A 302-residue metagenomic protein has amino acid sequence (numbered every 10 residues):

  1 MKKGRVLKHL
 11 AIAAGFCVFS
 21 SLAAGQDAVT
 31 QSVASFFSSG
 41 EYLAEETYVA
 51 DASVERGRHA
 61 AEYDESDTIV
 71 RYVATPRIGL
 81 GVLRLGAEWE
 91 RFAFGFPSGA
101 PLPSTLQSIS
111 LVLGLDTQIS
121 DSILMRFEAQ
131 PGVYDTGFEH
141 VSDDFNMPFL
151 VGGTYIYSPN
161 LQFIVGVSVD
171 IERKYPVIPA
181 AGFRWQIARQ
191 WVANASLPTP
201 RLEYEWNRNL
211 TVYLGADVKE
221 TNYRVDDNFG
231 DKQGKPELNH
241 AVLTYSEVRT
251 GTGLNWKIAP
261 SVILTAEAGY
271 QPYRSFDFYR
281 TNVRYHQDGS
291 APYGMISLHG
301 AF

Functional and structural regions predicted by a protein language model:
Q26-S122, Q130-E139, N146, V242-S246 (+1 more regions): Transmembrane beta-barrel domains of bacterial outer-membrane proteins
G40-A52, L85-R91, F127-V133, V165-V169 (+4 more regions): Transmembrane beta-barrel strands of outer-membrane/channel proteins
H59-Y63, P103-T105, G137-D144, S168-V177 (+1 more regions): Solvent-exposed loop/turn segments connecting transmembrane beta-strands in outer-membrane beta-barrel proteins
D64-Y72, Q107-L113, A129-V133, M147-V151 (+5 more regions): Hydrophobic, lipid-facing positions within transmembrane beta-strands of outer-membrane proteins
Y72-I78, L115-T117, Y155, V169 (+7 more regions): Residue-level signature of outer-membrane beta-barrel architecture
I78-R84, D121-F127, P159-V165, Q190-A193 (+3 more regions): Repeated loop/turn-to-beta-strand initiation elements of outer-membrane beta-barrel proteins
E90-P101, P198-K257, S261-R280, Y285-Q287: Outer-membrane beta-barrel translocator/channel fold
A181-R184, Q190, L254-P260, H286-F302: Outer-membrane beta-barrel "beta-signal"
